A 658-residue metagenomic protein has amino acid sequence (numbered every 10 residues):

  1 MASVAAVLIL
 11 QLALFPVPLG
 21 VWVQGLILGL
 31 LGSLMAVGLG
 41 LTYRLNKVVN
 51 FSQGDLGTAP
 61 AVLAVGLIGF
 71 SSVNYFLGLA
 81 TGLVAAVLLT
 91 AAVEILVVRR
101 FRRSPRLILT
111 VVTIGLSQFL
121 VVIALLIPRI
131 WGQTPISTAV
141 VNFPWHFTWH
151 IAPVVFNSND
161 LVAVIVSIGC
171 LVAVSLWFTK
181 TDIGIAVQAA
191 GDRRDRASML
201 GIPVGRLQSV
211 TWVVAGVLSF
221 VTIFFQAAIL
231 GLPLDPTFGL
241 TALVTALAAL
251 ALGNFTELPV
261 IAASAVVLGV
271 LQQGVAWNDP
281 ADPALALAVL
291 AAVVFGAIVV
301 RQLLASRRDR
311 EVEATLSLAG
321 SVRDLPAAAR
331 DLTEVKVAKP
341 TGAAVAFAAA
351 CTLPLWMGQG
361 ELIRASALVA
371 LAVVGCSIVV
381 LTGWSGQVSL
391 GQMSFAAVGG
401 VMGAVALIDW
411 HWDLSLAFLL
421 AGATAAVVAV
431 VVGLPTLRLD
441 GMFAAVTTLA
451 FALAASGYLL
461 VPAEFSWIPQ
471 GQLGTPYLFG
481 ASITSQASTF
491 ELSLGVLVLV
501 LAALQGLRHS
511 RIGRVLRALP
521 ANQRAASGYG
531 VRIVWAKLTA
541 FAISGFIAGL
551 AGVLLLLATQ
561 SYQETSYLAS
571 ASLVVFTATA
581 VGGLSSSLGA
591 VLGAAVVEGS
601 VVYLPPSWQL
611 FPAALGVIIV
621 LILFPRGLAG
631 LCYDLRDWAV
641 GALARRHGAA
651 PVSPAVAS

Functional and structural regions predicted by a protein language model:
P16, L28, G54-G57, L77 (+9 more regions): Transmembrane alpha-helices and adjacent helix-loop boundaries
V21-G32, A36, G54: N-terminal transmembrane alpha-helices
G32-L41, A61, L83-I95, L371-S377 (+1 more regions): Central hydrophobic cores of alpha-helical transmembrane segments in multi-pass inner-membrane proteins across all
G38-N46, A91-R100, A249-G253, S377-L381 (+1 more regions): C-terminal ends of transmembrane helices
G40-V49, F220-T237, A251, G549-E564: Non-cytoplasmic
V48-F51, G169, R193: Glycine-rich phosphate-binding loops of nucleotide-dependent enzymes
L96, A197-I202, L207-D282, A288-V289 (+1 more regions): Ordered, small/hydrophobic-rich secondary-structure cores
W177-I185, A189-R193, L507-G513, L519: Transmembrane helix boundary and interhelical loop/hinge segments in multi-pass membrane proteins
